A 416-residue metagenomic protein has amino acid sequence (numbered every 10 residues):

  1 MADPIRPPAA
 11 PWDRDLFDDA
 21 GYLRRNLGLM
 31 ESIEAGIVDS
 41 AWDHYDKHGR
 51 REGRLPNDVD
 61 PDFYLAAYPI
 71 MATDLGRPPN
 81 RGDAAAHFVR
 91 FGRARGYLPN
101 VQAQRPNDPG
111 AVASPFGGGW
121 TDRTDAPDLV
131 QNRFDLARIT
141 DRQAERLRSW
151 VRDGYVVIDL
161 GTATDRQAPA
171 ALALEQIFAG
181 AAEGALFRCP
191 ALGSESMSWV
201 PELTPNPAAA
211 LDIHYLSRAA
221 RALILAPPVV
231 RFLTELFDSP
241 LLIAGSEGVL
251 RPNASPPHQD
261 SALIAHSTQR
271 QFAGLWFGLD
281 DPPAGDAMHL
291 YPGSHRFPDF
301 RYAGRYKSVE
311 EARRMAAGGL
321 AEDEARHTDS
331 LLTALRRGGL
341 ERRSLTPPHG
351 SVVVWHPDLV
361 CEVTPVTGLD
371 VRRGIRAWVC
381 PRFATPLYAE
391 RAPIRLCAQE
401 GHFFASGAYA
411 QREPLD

Functional and structural regions predicted by a protein language model:
M1-G110: Charge-rich, low-complexity intrinsically disordered regions
G110-R152, D159-Q259, L263-H266, G407: Non-heme Fe(II)-dependent double-stranded beta-helix
A111-P115, W120-L129, R133-L136, L172 (+4 more regions): Non-heme Fe(II)/2-oxoglutarate
G248, Q259-S261, F277-D281, L290-P292: Short, structured patches in soluble enzyme cores that scaffold and shape functional sites
R251, G293-F300, W378-A384: Short edge-strand/loop segments of extracellular domains
S255-D260, T268, G285-Y291, D299-A303 (+1 more regions): A short secondary-structure junction signal
S267-A284, T346-P347, V354, W378-P381: Short, conserved beta-strand element in jelly-roll/cupin
A284-L359: Double-stranded beta-helix
